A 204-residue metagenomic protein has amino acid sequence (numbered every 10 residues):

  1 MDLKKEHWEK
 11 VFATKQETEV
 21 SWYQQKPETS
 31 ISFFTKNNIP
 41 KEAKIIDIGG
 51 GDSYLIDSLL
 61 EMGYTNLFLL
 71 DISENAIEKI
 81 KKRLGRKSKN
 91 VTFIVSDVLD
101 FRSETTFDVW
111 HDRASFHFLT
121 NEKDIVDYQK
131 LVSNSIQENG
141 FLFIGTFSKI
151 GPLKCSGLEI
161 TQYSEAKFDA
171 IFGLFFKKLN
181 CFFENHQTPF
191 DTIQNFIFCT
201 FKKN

Functional and structural regions predicted by a protein language model:
M1-T105, L119-N204: Class I (Rossmann-like) S-adenosyl-L-methionine-dependent methyltransferase catalytic domain, capturing the SAM-binding
D108: Conserved acidic residues
H111: A conserved beta-strand element that flanks and buttresses the S-adenosyl-L-methionine
A114-F118: Short catalytic micro-motifs in class I SAM-dependent methyltransferases
